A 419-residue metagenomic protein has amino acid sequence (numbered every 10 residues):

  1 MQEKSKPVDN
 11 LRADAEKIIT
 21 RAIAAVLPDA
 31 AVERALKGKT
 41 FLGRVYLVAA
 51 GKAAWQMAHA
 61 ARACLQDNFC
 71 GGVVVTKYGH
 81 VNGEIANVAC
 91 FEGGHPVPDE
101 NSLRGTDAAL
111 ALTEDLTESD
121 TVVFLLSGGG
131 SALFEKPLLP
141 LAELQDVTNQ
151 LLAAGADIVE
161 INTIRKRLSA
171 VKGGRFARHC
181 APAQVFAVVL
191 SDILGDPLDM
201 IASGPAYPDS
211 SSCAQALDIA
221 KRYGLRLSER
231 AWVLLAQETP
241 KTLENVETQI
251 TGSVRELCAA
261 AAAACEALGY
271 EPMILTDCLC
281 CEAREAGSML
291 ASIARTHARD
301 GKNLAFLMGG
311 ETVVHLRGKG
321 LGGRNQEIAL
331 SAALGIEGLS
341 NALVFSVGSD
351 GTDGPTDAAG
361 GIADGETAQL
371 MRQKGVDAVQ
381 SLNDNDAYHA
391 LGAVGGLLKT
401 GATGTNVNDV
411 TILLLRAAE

Functional and structural regions predicted by a protein language model:
M1-R44, V48, Q56, V81 (+3 more regions): N-terminal amphipathic/basic leader segments beginning at the initiator methionine
V48-A50, V73-T76, V123-G128, A187-I193 (+3 more regions): Short beta-strand segments
A60-N68, N87-C90, L110-E114, P137-Q150 (+4 more regions): A glycine- and small-aliphatic-rich helix-loop capping segment at beta-alpha/alpha-beta transitions that lines
V75-S119, E160, I164-R165: Glycine-rich oxoanion-binding loops at beta->alpha junctions
P140-R226, V233-L235: Internal gly/pro-rich beta-alpha loop/helix module that stabilizes soluble enzyme cofactors or their anionic handles
R165, A183-F186, P208-M289, I293: Accessory alpha-helical/coil subdomains and C-terminal extensions that flank or cap enzyme catalytic cores
G269-S346, G354-P355: Active-site segments that bind and position negatively charged phosphate/pyrophosphate groups
L330-E419: Internal helix-turn-beta structural module
